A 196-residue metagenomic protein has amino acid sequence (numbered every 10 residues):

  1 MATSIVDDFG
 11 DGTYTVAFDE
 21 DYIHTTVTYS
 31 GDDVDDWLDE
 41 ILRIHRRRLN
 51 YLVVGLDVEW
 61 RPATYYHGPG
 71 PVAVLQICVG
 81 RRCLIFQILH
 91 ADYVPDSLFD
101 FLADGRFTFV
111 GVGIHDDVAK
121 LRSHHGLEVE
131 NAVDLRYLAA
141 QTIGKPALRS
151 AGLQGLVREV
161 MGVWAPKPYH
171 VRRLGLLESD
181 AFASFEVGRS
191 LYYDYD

Functional and structural regions predicted by a protein language model:
M1-L52, H124, L135: N-terminal accessory regions of nucleic-acid-interacting proteins
T26-D35, Y51-V53, P62-Y193: Conserved DEDDh/DEDDy metal-dependent 3′-5′ exonuclease domain
